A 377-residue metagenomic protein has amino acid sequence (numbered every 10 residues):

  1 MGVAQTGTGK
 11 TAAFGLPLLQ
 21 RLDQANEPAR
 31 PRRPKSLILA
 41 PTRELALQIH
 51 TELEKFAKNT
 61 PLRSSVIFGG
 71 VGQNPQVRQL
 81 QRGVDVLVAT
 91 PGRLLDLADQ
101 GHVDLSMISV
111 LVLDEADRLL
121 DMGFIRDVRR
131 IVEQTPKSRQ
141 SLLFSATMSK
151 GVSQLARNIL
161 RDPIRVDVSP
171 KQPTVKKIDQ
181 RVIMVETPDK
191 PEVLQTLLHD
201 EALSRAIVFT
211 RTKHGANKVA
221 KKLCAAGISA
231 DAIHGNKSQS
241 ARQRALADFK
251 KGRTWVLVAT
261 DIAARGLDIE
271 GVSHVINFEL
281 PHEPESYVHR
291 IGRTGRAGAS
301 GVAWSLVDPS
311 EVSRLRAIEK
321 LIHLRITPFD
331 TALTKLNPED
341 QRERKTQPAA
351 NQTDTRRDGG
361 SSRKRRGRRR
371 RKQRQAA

Functional and structural regions predicted by a protein language model:
M1-E339: Conserved helicase RecA-like core
Q73, P338-A377: Arginine-glycine-rich low-complexity intrinsically disordered regions
